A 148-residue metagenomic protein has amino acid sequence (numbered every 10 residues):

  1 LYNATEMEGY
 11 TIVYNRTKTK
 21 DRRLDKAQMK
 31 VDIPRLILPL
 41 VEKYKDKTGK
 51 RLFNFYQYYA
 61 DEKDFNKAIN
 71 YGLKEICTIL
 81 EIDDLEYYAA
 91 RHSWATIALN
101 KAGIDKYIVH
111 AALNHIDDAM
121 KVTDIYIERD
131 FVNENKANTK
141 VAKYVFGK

Functional and structural regions predicted by a protein language model:
L1-K43: Conserved tyrosine-mediated DNA breakage-rejoining catalytic core shared by Y-recombinases
N3-T11, D83-D84, I104-I127, K148: Short, polar N-cap/turn motifs at the start of nucleic acid-interacting alpha helices
G9, Q28, T48-K50, I82 (+1 more regions): Active-site lining segments that contact anionic ligands and/or coordinate catalytic metals
R16-K20, L113-F146: Catalytic-site neighborhood detector that most strongly recognizes the C-terminal catalytic loop/helix of tyrosine
T17-M29, F55-F65, D83-A89, E128-R129: Short, contiguous acidic/charged loop-to-helix segments that flank catalytic cores in large enzymes
D21-L24, L40-K43, K63-K67, L85-Y88 (+3 more regions): Extended hydrophobic-aromatic, low-complexity segments
D32-D83: Active-site/catalytic core of tyrosine-dependent DNA strand-transfer enzymes
E75, A89-I116: C-terminal catalytic core of tyrosine-transesterase DNA break-rejoin enzymes
